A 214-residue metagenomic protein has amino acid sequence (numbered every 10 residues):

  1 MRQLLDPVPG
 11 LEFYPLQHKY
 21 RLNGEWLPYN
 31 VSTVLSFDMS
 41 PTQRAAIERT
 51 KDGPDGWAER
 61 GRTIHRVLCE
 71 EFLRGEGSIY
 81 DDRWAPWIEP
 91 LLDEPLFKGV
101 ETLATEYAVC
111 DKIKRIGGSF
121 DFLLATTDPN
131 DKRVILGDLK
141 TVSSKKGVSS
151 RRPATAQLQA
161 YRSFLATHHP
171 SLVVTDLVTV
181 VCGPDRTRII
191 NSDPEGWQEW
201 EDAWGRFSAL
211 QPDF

Functional and structural regions predicted by a protein language model:
M1-G117: Metal-dependent nuclease catalytic cores that hydrolyze phosphodiester bonds in DNA/RNA, characterized by
E106-F214: Mg2+/Mn2+-dependent nuclease catalytic core
